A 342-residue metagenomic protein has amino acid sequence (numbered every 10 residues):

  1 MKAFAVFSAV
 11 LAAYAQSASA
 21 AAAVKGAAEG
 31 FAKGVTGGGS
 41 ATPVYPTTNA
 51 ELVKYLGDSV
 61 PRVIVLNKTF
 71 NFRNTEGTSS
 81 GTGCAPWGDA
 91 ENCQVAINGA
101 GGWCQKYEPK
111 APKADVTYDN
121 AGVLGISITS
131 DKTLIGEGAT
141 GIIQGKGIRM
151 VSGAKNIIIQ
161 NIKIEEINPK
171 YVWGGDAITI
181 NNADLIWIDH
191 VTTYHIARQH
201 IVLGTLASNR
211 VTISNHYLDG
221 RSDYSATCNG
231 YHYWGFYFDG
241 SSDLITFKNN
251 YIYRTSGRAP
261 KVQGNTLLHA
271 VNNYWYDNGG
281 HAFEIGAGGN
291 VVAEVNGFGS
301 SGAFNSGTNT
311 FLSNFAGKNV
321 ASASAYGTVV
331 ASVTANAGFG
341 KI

Functional and structural regions predicted by a protein language model:
M1-A21: Fungal secretory targeting signals
V24-V65: Acidic Gly/Asp/Thr-rich repetitive segments characteristic of extracellular carbohydrate-active and adhesion proteins
P43, P61-V63, G125, D131-K132 (+11 more regions): Detector for repetitive beta-architecture
A50, T69-F72, A139-T140: Acidic glycine-/aspartate-rich tracts in secreted/extracellular proteins
T75-G240: Right-handed parallel beta-helix
G138, K163, T192, Y217 (+3 more regions): A structural signal for beta-strand register positions
N209-D223, T227-V291: Long, polar low-complexity repeats
V291-I342: Long, ordered, amphipathic alpha-helical scaffolds
